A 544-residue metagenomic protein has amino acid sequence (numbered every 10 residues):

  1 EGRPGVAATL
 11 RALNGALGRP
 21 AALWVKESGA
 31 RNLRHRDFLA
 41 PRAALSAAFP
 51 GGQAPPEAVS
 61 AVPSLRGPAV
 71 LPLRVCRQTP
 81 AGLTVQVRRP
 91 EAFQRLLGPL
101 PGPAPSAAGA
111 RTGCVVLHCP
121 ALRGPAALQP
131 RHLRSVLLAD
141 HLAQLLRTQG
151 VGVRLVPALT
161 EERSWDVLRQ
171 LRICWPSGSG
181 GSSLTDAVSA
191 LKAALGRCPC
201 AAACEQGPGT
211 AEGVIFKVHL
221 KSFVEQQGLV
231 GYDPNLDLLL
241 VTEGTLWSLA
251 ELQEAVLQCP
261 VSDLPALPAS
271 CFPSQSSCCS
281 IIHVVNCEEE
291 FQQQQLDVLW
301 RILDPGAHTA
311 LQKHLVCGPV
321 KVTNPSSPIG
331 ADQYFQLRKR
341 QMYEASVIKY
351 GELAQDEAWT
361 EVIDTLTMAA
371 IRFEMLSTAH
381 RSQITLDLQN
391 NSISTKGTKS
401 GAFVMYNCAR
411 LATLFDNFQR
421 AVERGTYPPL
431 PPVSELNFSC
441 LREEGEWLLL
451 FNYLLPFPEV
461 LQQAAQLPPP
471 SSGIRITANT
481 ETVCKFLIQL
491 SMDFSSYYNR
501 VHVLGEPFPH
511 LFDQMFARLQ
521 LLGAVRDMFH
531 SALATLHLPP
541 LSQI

Functional and structural regions predicted by a protein language model:
E1-I544: Non-catalytic interaction-recognition regions
